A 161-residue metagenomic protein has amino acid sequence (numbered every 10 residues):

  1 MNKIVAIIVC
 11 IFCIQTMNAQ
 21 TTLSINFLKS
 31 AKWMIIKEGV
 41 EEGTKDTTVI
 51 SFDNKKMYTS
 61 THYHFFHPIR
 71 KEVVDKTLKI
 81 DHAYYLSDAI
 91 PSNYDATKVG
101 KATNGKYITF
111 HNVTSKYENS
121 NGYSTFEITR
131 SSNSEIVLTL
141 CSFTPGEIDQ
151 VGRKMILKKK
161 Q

Functional and structural regions predicted by a protein language model:
M1-I25: Bacterial Sec-dependent N-terminal signal peptides
T22, T48-V49, K79: Flexible low-complexity loop/turn motifs enriched in small/helix-breaking residues
T22-K45: Tryptophan-anchored aromatic micro-motifs
F27-S30, I50-Y58, A102-K106, T129-V137 (+1 more regions): Short, solvent-exposed coil/turn segments at beta-strand boundaries
I35, M57-H62, T109-N112, E135-S142: Short hydrophobic/aromatic-rich beta-strand segments that constitute the beta-sheet cores of beta-sandwich/beta-barrel
G39-T44, H62-N133: Contiguous, well-ordered beta-strand patches that form the walls/edges of small beta-barrel/beta-sandwich domains
E127-G152: Short, exposed beta-strand-loop hairpins at the edges of beta-sheets in extracellular/periplasmic proteins
Q150-Q161: Short, low-complexity, Pro/Ser/Thr/Gly-rich segments in the mature regions of secreted, periplasmic
